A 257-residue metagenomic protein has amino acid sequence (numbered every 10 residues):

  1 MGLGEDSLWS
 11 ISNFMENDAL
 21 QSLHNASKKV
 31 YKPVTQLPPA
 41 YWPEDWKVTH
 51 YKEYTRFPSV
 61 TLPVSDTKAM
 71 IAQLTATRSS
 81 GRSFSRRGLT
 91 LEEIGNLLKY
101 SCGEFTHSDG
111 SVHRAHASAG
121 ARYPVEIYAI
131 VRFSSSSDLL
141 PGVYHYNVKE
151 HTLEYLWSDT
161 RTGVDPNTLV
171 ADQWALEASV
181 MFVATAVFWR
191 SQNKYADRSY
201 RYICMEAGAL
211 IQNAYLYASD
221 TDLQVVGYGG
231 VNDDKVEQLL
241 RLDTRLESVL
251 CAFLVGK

Functional and structural regions predicted by a protein language model:
M1-W189, K194, A207, V226 (+1 more regions): N-terminal accessory segments that position/regulate proteins before the catalytic core
D197-E206: Short pre-catalytic strand/loop immediately N-terminal to key active-site residues, enriched for Gly-Thr
D222: Structured binding elements
